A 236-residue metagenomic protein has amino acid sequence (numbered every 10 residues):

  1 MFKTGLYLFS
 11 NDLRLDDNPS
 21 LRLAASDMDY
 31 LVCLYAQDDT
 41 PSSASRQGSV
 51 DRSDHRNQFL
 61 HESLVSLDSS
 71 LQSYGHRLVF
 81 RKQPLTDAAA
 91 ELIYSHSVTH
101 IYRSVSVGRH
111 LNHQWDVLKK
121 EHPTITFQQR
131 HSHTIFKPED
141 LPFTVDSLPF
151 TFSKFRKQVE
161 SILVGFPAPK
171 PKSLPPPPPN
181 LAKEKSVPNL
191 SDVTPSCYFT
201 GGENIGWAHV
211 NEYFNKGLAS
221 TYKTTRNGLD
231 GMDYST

Functional and structural regions predicted by a protein language model:
M1-P167: Trp/Phe/Arg-rich N-terminal binding region typifying the photolyase-homology
S161-T236: Catalytic cores of enzymes that engage adenine nucleotides and/or redox cofactors via long glycine-rich, Lys/Arg/His
